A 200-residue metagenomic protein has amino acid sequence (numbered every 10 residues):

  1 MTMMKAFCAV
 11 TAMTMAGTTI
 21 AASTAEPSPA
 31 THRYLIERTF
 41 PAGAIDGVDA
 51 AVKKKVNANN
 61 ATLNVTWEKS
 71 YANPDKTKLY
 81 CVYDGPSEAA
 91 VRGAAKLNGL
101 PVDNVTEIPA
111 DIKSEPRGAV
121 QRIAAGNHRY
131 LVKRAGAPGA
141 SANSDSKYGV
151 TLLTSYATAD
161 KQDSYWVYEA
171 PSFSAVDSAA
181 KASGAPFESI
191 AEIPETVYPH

Functional and structural regions predicted by a protein language model:
M1-A9: Bacterial N-terminal signal peptides that target proteins for export
A16-T19: N-terminal signal peptide c-region/cleavage motif recognized by signal peptidases
A21-T62, T66-E68, A72-N73, T77 (+5 more regions): Short S/T/G/P-rich N-terminal loop/turn motif that feeds into the first structured element of a domain
G184-E195: Short, mixed-charge low-complexity intrinsically disordered segments
